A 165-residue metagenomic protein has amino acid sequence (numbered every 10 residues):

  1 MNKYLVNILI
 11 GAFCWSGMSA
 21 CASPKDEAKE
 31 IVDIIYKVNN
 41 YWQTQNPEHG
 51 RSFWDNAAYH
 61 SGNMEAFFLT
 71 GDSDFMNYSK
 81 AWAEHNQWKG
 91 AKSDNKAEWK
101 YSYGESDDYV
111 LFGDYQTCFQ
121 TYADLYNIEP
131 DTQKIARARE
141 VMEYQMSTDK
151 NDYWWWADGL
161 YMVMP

Functional and structural regions predicted by a protein language model:
M1-D26: Bacterial Sec-dependent N-terminal signal peptides
S23-P165: Glycan-recognition and catalytic cores of secretory/periplasmic carbohydrate-active enzymes
